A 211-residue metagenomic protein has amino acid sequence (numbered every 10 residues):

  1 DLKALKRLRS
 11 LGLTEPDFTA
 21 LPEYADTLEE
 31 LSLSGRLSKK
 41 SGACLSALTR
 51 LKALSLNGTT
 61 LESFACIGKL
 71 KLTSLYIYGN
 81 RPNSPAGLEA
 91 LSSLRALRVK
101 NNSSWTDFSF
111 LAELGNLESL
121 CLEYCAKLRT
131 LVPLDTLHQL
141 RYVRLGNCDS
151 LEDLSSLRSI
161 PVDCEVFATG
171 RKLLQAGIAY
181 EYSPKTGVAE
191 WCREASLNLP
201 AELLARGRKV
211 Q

Functional and structural regions predicted by a protein language model:
D1, R7-C44, R50-E62, G68-T106 (+3 more regions): Concave beta-strand-loop units of leucine-rich repeat
